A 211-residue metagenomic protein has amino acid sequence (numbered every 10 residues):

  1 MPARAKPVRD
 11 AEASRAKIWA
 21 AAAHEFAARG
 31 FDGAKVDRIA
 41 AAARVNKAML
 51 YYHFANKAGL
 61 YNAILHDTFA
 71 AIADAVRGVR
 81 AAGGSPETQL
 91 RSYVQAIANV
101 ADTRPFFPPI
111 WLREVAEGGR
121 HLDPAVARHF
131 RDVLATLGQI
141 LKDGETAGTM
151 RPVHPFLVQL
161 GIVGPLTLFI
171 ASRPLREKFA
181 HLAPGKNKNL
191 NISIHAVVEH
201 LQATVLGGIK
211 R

Functional and structural regions predicted by a protein language model:
M1-A13, A20: N-terminal intrinsically disordered/low-complexity leader segments
M1-A3, A96-N99, T103, R131-A147 (+2 more regions): C-terminal peripheral helix-coil segments that are non-catalytic and often amphipathic
P2, I64-S92, R131, L137-I140: Amphipathic alpha-helical linker/stalk segments
K17, A21, E25-G59, A63: Helix-turn-helix
K57, I64, T68, I72 (+5 more regions): Hydrophobic/aromatic residues within well-ordered alpha-helical segments
R77-P109, P155-I162, H195-V198: Hydrophobic alpha-helical connector segments
E87-T88, P124-H129, E145-V163: All-alpha amphipathic helical-bundle segments outside canonical DNA-binding/catalytic cores that form hydrophobic
Q89, D102-P124, R173-H181: Amphipathic alpha-helical segments used for helix-helix packing
